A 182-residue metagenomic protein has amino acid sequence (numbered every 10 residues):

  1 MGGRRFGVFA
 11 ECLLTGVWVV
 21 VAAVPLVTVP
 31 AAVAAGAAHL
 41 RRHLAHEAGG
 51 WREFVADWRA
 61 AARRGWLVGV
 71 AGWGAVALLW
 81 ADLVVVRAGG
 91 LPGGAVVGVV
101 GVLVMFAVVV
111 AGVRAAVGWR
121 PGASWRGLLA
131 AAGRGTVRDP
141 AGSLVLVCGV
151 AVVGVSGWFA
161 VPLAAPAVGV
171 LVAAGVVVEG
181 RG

Functional and structural regions predicted by a protein language model:
M1-R126, A131-G182: Hydrophobic alpha-helical membrane segments
